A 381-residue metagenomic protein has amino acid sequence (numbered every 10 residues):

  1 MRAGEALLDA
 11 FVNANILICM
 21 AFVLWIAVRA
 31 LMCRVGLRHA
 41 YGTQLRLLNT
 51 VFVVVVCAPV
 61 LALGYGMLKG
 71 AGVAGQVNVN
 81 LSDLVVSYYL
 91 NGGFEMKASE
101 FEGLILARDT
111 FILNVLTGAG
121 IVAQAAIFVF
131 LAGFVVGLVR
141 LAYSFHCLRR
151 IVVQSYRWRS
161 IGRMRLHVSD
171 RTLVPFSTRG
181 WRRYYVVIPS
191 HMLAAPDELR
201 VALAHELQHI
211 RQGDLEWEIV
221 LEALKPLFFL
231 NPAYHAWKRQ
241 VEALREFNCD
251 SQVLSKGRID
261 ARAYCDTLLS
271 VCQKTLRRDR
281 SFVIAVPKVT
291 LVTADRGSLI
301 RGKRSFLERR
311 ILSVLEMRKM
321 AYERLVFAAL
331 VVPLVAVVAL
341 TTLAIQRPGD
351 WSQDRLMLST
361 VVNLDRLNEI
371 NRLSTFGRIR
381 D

Functional and structural regions predicted by a protein language model:
M1-E5, A10-F11, M20, L37-R38 (+2 more regions): Cytosolic-facing loops and C-terminal tails of multi-pass membrane proteins
L37, L63-A74, F101-S190, E242 (+1 more regions): Juxtamembrane/interface helices at transmembrane-helix boundaries
L48-G66: A generic, lipid-embedded transmembrane alpha helix
L48-V54, V153-L173, F247-G257, R262: Membrane-cytosol interface motif
L61-A62, H235-F306, E316: Short helix/loop segments within enzyme catalytic domains that coordinate or immediately flank catalytic cofactors
V186-A202, G213, W237: Short pre-active-site segment immediately N-terminal to the catalytic Zn-binding motif
L203, L207-R211, N248, Q252: Active-site His/Glu-centered metal-binding helix of metallohydrolases
L207-P226, V241, K256-R262: Catalytic Zn2+-binding segment of zinc metalloproteases
